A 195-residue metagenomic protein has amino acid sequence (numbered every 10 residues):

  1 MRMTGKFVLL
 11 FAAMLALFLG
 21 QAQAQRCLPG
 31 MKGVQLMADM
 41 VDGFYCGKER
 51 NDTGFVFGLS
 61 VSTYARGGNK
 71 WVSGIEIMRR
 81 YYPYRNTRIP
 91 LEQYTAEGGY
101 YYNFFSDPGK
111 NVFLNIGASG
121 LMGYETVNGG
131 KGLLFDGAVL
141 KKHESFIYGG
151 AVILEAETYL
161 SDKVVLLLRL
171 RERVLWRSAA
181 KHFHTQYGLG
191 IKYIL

Functional and structural regions predicted by a protein language model:
M1-M31: Cleavable N-terminal export/targeting peptides
Q23-G74, K192: Short glycine/proline- and aromatic-enriched beta-strand/turn motifs that initiate or cap beta-hairpins
R26-V34, G67-S73, K110-I116, E144-F146 (+2 more regions): Outer-envelope beta-barrel architecture signal
M40-F44, Y81-P83, F135-L140, R171-V174: Extracytoplasmic loops and strand-loop junctions of Gram-negative outer membrane beta-barrel proteins
K48-T53, T87-Q93, V139-F146, A179-H184: Replace "Gram-negative outer membrane beta-barrel proteins" with "bacterial and organellar outer membrane beta-barrel
S60-F135, V164, Y193-L195: Gram-negative (and chloroplast) outer-membrane scaffold detector with strong preference for beta-barrel transmembrane
L140, I147-T158: Acidic, glycine-rich flexible loop segments
F183-L195: Outer-membrane beta-barrel "beta-signal"
